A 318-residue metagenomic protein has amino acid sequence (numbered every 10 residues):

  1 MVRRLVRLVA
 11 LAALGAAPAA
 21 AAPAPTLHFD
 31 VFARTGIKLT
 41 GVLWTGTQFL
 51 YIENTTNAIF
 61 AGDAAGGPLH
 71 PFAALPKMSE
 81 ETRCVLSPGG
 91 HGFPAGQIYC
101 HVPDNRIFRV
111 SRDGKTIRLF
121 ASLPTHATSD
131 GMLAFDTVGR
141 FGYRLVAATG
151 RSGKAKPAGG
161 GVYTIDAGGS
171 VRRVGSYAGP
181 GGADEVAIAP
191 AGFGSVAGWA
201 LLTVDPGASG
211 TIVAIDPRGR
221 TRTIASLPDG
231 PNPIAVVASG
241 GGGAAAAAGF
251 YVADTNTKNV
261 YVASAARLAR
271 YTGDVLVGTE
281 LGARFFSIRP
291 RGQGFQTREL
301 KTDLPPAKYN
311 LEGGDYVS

Functional and structural regions predicted by a protein language model:
M1-V9: Bacterial N-terminal signal peptides that target proteins for export
L8-A17: Bacterial N-terminal signal peptides
A22-S318: Sequence/structural signature of beta-propeller domains
